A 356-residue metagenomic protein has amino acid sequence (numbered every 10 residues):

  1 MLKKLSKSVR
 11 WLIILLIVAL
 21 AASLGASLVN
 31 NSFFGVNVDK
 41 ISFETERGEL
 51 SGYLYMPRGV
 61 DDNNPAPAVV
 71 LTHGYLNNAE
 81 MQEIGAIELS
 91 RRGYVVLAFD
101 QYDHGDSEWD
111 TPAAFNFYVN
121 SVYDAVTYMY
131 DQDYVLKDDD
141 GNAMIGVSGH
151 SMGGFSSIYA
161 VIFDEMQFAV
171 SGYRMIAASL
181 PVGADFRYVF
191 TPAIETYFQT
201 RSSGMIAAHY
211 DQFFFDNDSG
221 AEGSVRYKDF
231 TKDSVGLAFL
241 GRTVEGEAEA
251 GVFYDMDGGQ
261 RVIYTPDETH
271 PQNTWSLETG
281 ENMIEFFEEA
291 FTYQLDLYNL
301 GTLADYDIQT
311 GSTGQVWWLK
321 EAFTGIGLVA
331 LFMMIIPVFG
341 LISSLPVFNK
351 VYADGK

Functional and structural regions predicted by a protein language model:
L2-E44, S51-Y53: An N-terminal hydrophobic leader/cap segment in hydrolases
K3-K7, K40, K137, K228 (+4 more regions): Context-gated lysine
K7-I14, P65, E321-L328: Alpha-helical transmembrane segments of integral membrane proteins
L24-S27, F291, I336-G340: Alpha-helical transmembrane segments of multi-pass membrane proteins
F33-G314: Soluble extramembrane regions of membrane proteins in the secretory/endomembrane system
G314-K356: Core alpha-helical transmembrane segments of integral membrane proteins
